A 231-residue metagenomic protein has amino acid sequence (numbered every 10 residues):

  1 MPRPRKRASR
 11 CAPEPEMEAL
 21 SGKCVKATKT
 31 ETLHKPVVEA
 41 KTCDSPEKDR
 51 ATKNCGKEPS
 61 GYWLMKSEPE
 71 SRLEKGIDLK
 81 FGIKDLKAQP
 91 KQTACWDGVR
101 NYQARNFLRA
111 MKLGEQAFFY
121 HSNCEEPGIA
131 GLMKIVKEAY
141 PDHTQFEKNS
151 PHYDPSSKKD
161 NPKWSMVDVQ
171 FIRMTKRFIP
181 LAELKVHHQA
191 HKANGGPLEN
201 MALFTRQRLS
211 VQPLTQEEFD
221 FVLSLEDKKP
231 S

Functional and structural regions predicted by a protein language model:
P2-L113, K229-S231: Compositionally biased, charged N-terminal/linker segments
M65, M133-V136, T215: GIY-YIG nuclease signature motif recognition
S71-R72, K176, F221: Short, acidic Gly/Pro/Ser/Thr-rich loop/turn segments
G76-I77, I179-E183, L223: Short conserved micro-motifs at the rims of enzyme active sites and ligand-binding pockets
Y120-P127: Short, charged beta-turn/beta-strand-edge "cap" motif at the junction between a beta-strand and an adjacent loop
I129-L209: Aromatic- and Lys/Arg-enriched surface recognition patch
E217-S231: C-terminal helix/juxtamembrane-tail motif
